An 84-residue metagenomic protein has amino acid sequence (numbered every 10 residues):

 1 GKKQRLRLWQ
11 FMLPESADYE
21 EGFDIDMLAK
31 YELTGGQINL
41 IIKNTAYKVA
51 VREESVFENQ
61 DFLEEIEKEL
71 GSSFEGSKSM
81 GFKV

Functional and structural regions predicted by a protein language model:
G1-V84: AAA+ P-loop ATPase motor domain of ring mechanoenzymes
